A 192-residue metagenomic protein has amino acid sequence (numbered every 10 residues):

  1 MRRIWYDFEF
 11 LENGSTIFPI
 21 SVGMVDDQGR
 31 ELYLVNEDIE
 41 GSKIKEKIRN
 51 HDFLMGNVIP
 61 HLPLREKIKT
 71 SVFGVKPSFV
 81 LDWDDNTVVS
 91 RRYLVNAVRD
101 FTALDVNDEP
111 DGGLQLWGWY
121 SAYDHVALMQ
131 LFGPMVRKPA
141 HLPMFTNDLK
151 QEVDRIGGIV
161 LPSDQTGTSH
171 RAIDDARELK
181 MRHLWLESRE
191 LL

Functional and structural regions predicted by a protein language model:
I4, L11-Q115: Conserved non-catalytic scaffold segment of RNase H-like nuclease domains
E9-L11, G23, Y120-S121, R177: Anionic group-transfer/hydrolysis microenvironments
V106, Y123-P143: Substrate-recognition/cap helix-loop segment adjacent to the acidic, metal-dependent catalytic center of Asp-based
L116-S121, V126-A127, V160-L192: Acidic, Mg2+-coordinating catalytic module of metal-dependent nucleases/exonucleases that use a two-metal-ion mechanism
Q130-M135, R155, W185-R189: Active-site catalytic microenvironments for nucleophilic, acid-base chemistry
A140-L161: Short, flexible loop segments at boundaries between secondary-structure elements
